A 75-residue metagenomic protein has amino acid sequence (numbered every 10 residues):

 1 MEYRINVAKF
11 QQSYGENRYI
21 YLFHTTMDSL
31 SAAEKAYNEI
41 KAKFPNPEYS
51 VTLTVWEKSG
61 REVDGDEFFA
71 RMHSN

Functional and structural regions predicted by a protein language model:
M1-L22: Short aromatic-glycine-(Arg/Gly/Cys) micro-motifs in beta-strand/loop hairpins
M1-Y3, A36, V51, S59: Generic short amphipathic/hydrophobic targeting helices enriched at N-termini, encompassing Sec-type signal peptides
I5, L30-A33, E67: Short, intrinsically disordered, low-complexity terminal segments
N6-A8, D28, T54-W56: A structural detector for beta-sheet-dominated domains
G15-T25, G65-M72: Surface-exposed flexible segments
R18, M27-S50: A short, charged, amphipathic alpha-helix used as a generic interaction element across diverse proteins
K41-N75: Short, mixed-charge low-complexity intrinsically disordered segments
